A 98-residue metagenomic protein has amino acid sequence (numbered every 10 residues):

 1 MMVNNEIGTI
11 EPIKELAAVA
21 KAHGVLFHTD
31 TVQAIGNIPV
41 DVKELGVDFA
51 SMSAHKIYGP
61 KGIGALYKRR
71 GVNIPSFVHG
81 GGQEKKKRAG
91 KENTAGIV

Functional and structural regions predicted by a protein language model:
M1-V98: Pyridoxal 5′-phosphate
